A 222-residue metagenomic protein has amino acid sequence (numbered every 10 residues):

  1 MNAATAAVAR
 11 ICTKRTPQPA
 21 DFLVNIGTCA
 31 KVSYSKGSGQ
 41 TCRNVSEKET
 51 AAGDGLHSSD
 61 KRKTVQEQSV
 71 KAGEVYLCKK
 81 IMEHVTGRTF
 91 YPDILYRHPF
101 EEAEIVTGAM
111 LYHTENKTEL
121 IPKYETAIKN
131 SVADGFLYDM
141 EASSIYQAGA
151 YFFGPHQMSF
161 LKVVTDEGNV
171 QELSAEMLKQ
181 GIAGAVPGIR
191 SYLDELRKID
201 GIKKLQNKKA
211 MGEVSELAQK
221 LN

Functional and structural regions predicted by a protein language model:
M1-S38, K61-N222: Glycine-rich phosphate- or other oxyanion-binding loops that anchor nucleotides, phosphorylated ligands
V45-D54, D60, V65: Acidic, Ala/Val/Gly-enriched low-complexity intrinsically disordered segments
